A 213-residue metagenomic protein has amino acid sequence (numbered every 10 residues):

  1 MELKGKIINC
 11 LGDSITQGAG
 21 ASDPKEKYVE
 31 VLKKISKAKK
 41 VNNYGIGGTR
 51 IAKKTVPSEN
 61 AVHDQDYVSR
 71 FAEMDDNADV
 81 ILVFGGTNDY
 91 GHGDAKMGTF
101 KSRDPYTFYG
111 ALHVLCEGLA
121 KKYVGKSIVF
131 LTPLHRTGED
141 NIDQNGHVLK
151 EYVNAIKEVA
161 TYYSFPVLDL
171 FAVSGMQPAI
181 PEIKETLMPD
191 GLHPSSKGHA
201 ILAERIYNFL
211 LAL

Functional and structural regions predicted by a protein language model:
M1: A short, basic/flexible loop-to-alpha-helix module at the beginning of a structural domain
K4-N9, I15-G110: Conserved SGNH/GDSL esterase-like catalytic core that processes O-acyl groups on lipids and polysaccharides
L11-G12, L131: Short hydrophobic segments within beta-strands
G12-D13, S195: Conserved G/P- and acidic residue-centered "switch" motifs that form tight phosphate/ATP-binding loops in soluble
Q65-L213: Alpha-helical cap/lid subdomain in secreted, periplasmic, or secretory-pathway luminal O-acyl-processing enzymes
